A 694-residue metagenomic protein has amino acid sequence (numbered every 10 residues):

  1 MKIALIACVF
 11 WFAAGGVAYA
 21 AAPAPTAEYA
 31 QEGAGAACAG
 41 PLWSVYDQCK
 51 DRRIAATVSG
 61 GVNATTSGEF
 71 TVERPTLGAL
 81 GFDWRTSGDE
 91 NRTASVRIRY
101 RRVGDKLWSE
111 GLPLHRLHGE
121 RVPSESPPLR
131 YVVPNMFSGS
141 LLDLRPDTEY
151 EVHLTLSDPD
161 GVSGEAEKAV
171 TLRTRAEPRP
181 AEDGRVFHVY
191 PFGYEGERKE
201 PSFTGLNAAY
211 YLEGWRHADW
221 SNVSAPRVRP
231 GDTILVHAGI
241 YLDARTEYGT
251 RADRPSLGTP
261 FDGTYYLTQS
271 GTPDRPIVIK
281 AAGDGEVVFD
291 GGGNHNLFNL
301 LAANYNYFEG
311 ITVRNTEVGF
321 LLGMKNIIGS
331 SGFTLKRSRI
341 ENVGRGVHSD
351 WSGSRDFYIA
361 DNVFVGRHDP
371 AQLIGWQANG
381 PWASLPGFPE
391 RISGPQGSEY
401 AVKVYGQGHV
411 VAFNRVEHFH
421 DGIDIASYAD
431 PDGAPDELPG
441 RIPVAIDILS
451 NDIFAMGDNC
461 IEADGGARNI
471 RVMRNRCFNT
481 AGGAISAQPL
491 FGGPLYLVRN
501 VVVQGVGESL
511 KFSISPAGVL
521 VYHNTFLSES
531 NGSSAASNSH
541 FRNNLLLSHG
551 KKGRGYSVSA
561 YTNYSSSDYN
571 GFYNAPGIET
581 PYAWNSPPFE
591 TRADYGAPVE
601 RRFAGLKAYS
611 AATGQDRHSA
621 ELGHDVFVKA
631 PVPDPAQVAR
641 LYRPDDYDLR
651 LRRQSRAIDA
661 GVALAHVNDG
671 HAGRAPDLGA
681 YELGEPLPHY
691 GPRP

Functional and structural regions predicted by a protein language model:
S87-Y100: Solvent-exposed loop/turn segments flanking beta-strands in beta-repeat/beta-sandwich domains
R97-D147: Recognizes extended acidic, P/S/T-rich segments that occur within or adjacent to Ig-like beta-sandwich modules
S157-R179: Extracellular fibronectin type III
A181-V186, L242-T259, Y266-F320, H368 (+1 more regions): Right-handed parallel beta-helix/beta-spiral solenoid domain characteristic of secreted/periplasmic
R185-H237, Y241-D243, P260, T264 (+2 more regions): Acidic Gly/Asp/Thr-rich repetitive segments characteristic of extracellular carbohydrate-active and adhesion proteins
G193, A252-T259, G375-A401, S537-G553 (+1 more regions): Acidic, glycine- and Ser/Thr-rich low-complexity intrinsically disordered tracts in extracellular/secreted proteins
H237, P276, A282-E286, N304-N315 (+10 more regions): Right-handed parallel beta-helix
